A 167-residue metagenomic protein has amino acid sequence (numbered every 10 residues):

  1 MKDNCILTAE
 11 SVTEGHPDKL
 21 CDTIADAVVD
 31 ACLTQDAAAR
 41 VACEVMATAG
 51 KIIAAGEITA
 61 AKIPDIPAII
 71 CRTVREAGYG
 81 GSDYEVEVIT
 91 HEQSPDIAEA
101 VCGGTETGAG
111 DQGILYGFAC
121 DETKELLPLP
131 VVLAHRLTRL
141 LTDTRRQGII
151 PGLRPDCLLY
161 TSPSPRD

Functional and structural regions predicted by a protein language model:
K2-R154: Alpha/propeptide regions of enzymes that mature by internal proteolysis
Y160-D167: Conserved small/polar residues in nucleotide/adenosyl-binding loops
